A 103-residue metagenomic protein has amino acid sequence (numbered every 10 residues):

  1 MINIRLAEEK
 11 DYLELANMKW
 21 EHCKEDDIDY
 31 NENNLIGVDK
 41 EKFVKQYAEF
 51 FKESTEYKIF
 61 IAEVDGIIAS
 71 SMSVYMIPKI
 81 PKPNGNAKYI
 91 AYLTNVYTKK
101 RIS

Functional and structural regions predicted by a protein language model:
N3-N17: A short beta-loop-alpha structural element at the N-terminal edge of CoA-dependent acyl/N-acetyltransferase catalytic
E9, T55, D65-I67: Short strand-connecting beta-turns/loops that link adjacent beta-strands
C23-Y47: Conserved GNAT-fold acetyl-CoA-binding loop/helix
K45-F60: A short helix-loop-beta-strand connector motif used in the catalytic cores of GNAT acetyltransferases and, in some
I59-I61, I67-M76, Y92, Y97: Conserved beta-strand in the GNAT
P78-N86: A short, polar/charged loop-to-alpha-helix boundary motif
Y89: Histidine-centered catalytic/metal-coordination loop motif
K99-S103: Conserved glycine-rich acetyl-CoA-binding loop
